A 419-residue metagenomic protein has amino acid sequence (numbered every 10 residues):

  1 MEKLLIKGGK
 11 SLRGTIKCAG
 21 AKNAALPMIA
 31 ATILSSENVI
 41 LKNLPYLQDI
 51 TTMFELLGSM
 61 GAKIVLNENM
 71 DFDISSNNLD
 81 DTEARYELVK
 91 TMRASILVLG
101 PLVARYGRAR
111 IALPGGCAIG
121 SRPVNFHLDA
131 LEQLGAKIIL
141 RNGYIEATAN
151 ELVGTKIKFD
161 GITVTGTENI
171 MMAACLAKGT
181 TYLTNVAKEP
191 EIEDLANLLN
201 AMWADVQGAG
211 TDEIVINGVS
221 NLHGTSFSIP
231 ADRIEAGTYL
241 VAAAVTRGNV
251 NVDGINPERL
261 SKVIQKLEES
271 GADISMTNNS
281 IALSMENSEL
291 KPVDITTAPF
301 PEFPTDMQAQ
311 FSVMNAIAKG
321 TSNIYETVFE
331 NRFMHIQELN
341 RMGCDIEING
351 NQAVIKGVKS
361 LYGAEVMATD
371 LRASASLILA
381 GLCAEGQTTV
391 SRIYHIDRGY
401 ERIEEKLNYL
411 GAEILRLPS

Functional and structural regions predicted by a protein language model:
M1-S419: Short, structured segments at the rim of ligand-binding sites
